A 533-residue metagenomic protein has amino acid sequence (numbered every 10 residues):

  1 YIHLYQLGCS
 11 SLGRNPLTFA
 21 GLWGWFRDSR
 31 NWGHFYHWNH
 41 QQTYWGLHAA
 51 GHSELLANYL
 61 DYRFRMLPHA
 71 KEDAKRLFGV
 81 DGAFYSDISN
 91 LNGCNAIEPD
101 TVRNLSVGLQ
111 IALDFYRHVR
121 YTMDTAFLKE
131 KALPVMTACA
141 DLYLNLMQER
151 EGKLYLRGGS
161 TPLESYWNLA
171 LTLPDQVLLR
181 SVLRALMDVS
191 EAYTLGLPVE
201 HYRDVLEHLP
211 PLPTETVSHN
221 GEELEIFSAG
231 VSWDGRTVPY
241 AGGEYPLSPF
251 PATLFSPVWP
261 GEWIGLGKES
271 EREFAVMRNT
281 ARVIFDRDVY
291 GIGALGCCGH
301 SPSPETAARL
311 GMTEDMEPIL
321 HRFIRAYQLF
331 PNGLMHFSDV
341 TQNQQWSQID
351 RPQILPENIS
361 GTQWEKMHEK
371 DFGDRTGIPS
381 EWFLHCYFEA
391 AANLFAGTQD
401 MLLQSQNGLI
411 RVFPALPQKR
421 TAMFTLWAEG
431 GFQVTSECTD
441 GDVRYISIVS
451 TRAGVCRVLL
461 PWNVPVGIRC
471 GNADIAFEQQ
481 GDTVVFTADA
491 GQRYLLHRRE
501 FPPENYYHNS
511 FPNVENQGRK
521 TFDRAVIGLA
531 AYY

Functional and structural regions predicted by a protein language model:
Y1-C9, G108-Y116, L133-P134, A138-Y143: Extended, hydrophobic/aromatic-rich amphipathic alpha-helical segments that build helical scaffolds
Y1-G33, S53-L56, R63-D73, A488-Y533: Acidic/polar, glycine-enriched structural segments that form the non-catalytic walls/loops of the carbohydrate-binding
Y5-N15, R30-Y36, L55, P68-D73 (+4 more regions): Secretory-pathway/luminal and periplasmic proteins that interact with or process carbohydrate-rich
R14-L22, L128-E130, Q148-L156, L195-H201: Short, glycine/acidic-rich hinge or "gate" loops at secondary-structure transitions that mediate conformational
P16-N31, M123, F127, P134-A138 (+1 more regions): Primarily short, surface-exposed interaction patches in extracytoplasmic proteins
Y36-E72, L91-C94, D100-T125, E130 (+2 more regions): Active-site core of glycosidic bond-cleaving carbohydrate-active enzymes
A138, L142-A192: Acidic/histidine-rich catalytic neighborhood
R309-Y533: Non-catalytic C-terminal accessory modules of carbohydrate-active enzymes
